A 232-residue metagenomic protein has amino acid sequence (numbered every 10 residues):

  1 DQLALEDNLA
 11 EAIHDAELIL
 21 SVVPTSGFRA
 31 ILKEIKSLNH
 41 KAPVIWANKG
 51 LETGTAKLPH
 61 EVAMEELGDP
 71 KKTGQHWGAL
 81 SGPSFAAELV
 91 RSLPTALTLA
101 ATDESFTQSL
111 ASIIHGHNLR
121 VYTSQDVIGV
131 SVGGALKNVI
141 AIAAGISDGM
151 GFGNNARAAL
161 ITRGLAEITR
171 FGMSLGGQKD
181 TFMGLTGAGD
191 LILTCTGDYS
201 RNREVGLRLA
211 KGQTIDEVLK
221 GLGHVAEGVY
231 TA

Functional and structural regions predicted by a protein language model:
Q2-A4, L119: Short, conserved active-site loop motifs that form the nucleotide-linked donor/cofactor pocket
E6-P94, L110: Rossmann-like NAD(P)(H) cofactor-binding subdomain of soluble oxidoreductases
H14-D15, L136, A188: Alpha-helix C-terminal capping/helix-to-coil transition sites in glycosyltransferase folds
T25, P83-S84, V127-G129, L136 (+1 more regions): Short glycine-enriched loops at secondary-structure junctions
F28, E52, A56, H60 (+9 more regions): Generic structural signal for well-ordered, non-membrane alpha-helical segments in soluble metabolic enzymes
V62, L67-H76, P94-T181: Internal alpha-helical scaffold of NAD(P)-dependent oxidoreductase catalytic cores
A144-D148, M173-A232: NAD(P)-dependent Rossmann-like dehydrogenase/reductase catalytic/cofactor-binding core
